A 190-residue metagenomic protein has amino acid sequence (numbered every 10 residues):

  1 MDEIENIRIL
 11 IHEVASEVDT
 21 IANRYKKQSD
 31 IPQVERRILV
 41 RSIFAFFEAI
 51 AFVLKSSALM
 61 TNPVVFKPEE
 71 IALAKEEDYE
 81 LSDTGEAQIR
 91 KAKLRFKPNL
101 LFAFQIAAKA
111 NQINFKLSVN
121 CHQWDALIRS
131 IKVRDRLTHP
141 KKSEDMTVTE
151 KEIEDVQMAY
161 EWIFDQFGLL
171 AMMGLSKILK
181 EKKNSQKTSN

Functional and structural regions predicted by a protein language model:
M1-R41, A58, S185-S189: Charged alpha-helical initiation segments
L10-E13, E17, A103, A159-W162: Charge-rich, solvent-exposed alpha-helical interaction surfaces
I43-I50: Hydrophobic alpha-helical packing segments in soluble, helical-rich domains
S56, M60, T147, G168-N190: Long amphipathic alpha-helical segments
N62-R136, P140, E144, W162-S176: Flexible secondary-structure boundary motifs
D145-K151: Short conserved catalytic/interaction loops centered on acidic-Pro-aromatic/His motifs
K151-F167: Short secondary-structure subsegments characteristic of cysteine-rich extracellular domains
